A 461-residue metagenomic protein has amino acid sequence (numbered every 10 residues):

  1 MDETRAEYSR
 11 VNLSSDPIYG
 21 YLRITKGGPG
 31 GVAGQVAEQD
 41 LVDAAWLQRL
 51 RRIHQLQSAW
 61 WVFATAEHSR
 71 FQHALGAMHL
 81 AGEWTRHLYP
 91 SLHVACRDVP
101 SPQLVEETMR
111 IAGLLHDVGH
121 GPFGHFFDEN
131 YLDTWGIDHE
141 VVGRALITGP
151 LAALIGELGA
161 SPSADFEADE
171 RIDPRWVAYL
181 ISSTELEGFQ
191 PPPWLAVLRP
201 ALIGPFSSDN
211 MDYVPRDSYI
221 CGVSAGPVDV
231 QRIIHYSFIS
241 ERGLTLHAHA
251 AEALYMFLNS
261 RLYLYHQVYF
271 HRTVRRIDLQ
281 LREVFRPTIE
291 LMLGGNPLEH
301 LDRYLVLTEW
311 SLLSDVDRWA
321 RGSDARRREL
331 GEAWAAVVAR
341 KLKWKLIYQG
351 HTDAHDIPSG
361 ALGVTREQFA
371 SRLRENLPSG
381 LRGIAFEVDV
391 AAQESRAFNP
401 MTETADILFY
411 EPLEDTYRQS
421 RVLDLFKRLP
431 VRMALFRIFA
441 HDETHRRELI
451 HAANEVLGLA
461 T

Functional and structural regions predicted by a protein language model:
M1-R110, V118-T461: Histidine-centered, transition-metal-coordinating active-site segments
